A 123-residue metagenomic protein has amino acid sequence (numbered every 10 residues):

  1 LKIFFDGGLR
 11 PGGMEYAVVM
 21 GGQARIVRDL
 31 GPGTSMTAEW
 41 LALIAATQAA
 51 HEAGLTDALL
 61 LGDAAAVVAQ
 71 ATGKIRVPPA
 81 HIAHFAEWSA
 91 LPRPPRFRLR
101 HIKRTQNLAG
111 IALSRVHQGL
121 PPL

Functional and structural regions predicted by a protein language model:
L1, L120-L123: Short intrinsically disordered terminal tails
L1-T37, Q48-E52: RNase H-like nuclease fold core
G8-G12, I44-S114, L120-P121: RNase H catalytic domain
P32-E39, V77-H81: Active-site beta-loop-alpha junctions of metal-dependent nucleic acid enzymes, especially the RNase H-like/DDE
